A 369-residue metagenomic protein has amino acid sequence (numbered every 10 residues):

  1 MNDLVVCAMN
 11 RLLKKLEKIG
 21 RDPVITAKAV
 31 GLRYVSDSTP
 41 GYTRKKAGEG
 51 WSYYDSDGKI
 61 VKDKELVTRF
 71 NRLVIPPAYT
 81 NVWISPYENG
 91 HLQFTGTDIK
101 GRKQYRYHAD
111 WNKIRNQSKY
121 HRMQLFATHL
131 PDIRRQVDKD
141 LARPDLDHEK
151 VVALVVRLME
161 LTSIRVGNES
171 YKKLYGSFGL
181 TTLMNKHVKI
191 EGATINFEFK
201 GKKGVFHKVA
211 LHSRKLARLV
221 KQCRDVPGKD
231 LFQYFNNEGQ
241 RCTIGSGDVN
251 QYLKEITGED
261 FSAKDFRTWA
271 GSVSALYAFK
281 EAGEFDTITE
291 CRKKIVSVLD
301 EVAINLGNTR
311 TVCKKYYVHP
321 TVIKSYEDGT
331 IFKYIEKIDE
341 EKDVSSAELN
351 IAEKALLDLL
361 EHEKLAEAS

Functional and structural regions predicted by a protein language model:
L4-W269, V273-I295, L299-L306, C313-K315 (+1 more regions): A positively charged, amphipathic N-terminal helix/segment that binds anionic biomolecules
R218-V220, Y316, Y326, T330-K342: Accessory, usually C-terminal, subdomains that scaffold auxiliary metal cofactors
A278-F285, D328-T330, K364-A368: Short helix-capping/linker segments at secondary-structure and domain boundaries
N308-T309, H319: Helix N-cap / loop-to-helix initiation motif
T321-I323: Iron-sulfur (Fe-S) cluster-binding segments and ferredoxin-like electron-carrier domains, especially [2Fe-2S]
I335-S369: C-terminal secondary-structure termini that scaffold catalytic or DNA-interacting sites
